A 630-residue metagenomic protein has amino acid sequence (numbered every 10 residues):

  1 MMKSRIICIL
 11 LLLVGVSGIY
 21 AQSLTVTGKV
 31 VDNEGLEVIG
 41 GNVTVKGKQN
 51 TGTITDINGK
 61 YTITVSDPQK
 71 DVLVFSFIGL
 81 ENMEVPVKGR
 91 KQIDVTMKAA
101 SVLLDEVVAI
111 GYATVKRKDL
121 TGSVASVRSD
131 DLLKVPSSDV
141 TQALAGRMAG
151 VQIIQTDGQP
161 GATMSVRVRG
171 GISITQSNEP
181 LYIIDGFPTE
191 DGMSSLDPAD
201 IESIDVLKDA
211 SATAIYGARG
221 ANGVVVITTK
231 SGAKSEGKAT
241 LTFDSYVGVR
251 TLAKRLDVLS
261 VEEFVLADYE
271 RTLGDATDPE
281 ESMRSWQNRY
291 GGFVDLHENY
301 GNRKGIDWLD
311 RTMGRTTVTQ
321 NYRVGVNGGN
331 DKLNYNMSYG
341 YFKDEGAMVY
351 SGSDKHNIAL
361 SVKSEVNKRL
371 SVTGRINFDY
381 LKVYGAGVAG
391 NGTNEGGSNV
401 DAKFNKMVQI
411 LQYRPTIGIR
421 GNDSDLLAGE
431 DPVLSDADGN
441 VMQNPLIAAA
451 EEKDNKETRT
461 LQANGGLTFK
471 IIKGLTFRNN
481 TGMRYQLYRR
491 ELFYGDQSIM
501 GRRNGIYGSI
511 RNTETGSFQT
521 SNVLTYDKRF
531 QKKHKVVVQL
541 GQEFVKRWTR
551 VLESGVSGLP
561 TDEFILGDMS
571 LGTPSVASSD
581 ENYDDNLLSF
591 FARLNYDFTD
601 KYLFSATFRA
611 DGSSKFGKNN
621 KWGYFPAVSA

Functional and structural regions predicted by a protein language model:
M1-A359, K363-N367, S371-T373, D379 (+3 more regions): Short, small/polar-rich motifs associated with maturation and membrane association, primarily at protein termini
G89, N367, I472, R529-Q531 (+1 more regions): Residue-level recognition of beta-strand termini and adjacent short loop/turns
D139, T163, N222, T319-R323 (+8 more regions): Transmembrane beta-barrel architecture of outer-membrane proteins
T229, F243, V324-G328, I358-S364 (+5 more regions): Residues on the lipid-exposed face of transmembrane beta-strands in outer-membrane beta-barrel proteins
K234-G305, G346-V349, N357, S361-T460 (+2 more regions): Surface-exposed loop/interface segments of Gram-negative outer-membrane beta-barrel transport/assembly proteins
S245, Y339-E345, F604-F616: Transmembrane beta-strand segments that form the barrel wall of outer-membrane beta-barrel proteins
K332-Y335, R369-V372, G474-F477, H534 (+1 more regions): Repeated loop/turn-to-beta-strand initiation elements of outer-membrane beta-barrel proteins
